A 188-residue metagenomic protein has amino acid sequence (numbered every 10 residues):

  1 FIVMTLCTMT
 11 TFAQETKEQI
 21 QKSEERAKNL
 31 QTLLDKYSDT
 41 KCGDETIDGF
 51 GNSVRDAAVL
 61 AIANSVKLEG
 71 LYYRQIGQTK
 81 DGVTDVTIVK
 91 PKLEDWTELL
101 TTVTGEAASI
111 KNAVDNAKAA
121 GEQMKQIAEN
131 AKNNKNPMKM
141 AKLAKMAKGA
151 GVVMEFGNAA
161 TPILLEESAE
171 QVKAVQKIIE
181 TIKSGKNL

Functional and structural regions predicted by a protein language model:
F1-Q19: Bacterial Sec-dependent N-terminal signal peptides
Q14-P91, T181-L188: Immediate post-signal-peptide N-terminus of mature secreted/exported proteins
N64-I179: Mature extracellular/secreted ectodomains of secretory-pathway proteins
